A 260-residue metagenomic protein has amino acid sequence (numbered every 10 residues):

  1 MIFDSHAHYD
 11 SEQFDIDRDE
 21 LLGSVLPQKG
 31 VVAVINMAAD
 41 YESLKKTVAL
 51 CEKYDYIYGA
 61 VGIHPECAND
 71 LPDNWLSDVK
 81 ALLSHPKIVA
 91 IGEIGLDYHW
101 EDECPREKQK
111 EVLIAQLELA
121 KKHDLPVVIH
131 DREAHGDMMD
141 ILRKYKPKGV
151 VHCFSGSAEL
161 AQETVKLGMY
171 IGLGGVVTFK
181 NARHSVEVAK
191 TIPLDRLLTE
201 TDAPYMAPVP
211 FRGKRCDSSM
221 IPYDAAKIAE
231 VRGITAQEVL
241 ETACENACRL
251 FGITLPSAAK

Functional and structural regions predicted by a protein language model:
M1-K260: Mid-domain alpha/beta scaffold segments of enzyme catalytic cores
